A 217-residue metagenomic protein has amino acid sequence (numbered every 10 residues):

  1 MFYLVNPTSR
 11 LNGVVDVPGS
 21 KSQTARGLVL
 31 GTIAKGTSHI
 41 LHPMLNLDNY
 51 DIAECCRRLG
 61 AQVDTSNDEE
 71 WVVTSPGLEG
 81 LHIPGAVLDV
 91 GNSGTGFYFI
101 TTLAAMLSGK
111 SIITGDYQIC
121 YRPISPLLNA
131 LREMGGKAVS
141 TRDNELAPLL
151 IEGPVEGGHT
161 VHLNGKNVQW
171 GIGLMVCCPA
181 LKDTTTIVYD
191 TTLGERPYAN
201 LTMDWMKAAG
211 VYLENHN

Functional and structural regions predicted by a protein language model:
M1-N217: Structural preference for solvent-exposed beta-strand-turn elements and adjacent flexible terminal/loop segments within
